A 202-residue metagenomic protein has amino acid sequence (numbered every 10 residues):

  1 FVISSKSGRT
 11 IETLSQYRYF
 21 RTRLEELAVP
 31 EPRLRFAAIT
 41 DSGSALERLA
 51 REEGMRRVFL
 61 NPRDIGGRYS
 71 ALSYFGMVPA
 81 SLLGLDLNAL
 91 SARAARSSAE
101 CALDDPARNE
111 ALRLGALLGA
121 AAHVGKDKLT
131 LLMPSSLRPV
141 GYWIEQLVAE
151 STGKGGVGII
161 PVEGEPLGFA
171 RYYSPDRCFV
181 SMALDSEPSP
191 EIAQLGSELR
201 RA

Functional and structural regions predicted by a protein language model:
F1-L24: Well-ordered mid-protein domain cores that form the structural environment of catalytic cofactors
R23, L27-V180, D185-P190, A202: Active-site phosphate/pyrophosphate-binding segments
L195-A202: Short, intrinsically disordered, charge-balanced linker/junction segments flanking boundaries in proteins
